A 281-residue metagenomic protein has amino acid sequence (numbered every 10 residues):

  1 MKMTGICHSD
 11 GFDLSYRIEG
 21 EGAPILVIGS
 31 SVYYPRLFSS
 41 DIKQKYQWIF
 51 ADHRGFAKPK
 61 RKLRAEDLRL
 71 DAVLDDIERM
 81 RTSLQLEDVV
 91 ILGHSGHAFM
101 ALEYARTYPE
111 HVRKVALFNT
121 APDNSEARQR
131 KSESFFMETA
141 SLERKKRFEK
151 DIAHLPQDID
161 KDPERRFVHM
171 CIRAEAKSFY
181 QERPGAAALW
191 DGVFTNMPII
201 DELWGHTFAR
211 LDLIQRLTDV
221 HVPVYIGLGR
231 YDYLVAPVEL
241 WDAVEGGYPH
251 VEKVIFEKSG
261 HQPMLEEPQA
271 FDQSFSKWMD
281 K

Functional and structural regions predicted by a protein language model:
H8-K62, E66: Conserved HGGG/HGGXW glycine-rich cap/lid loop of the alpha/beta-hydrolase fold
I49-G96, Q273: Active-site loop/oxyanion-hole signature of alpha/beta-hydrolase fold enzymes
E87-K131: Conserved hydrolase catalytic core segment
V115-L155: Flexible "cap/lid" loop of the alpha/beta hydrolase fold
A153-E202, T207: Conserved alpha/beta-hydrolase catalytic His-Asp/Glu region
V220, I226-L228: Short beta-strand/loop motif that positions the catalytic acidic residue of the alpha/beta-hydrolase fold
Y233-E239: Conserved alpha/beta-hydrolase "acid-adjacent" motif
S259-D272: Catalytic histidine-centered segment of alpha/beta-hydrolase-like enzymes
